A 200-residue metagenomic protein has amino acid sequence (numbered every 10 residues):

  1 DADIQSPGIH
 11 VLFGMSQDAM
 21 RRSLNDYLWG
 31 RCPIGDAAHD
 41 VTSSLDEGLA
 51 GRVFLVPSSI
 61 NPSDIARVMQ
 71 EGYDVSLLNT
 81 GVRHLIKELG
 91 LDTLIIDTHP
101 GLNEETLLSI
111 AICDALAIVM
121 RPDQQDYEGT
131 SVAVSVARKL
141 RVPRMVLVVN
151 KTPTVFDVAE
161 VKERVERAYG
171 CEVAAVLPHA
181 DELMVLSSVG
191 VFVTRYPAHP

Functional and structural regions predicted by a protein language model:
I4-S6, I60-S63, P100-G101, D123-Q125 (+2 more regions): Conserved nucleotide-binding/hydrolysis micro-motifs of P-loop NTPases
Q5-L55: Phosphate-binding loop that captures ATP/GTP phosphates
G35-A37, L45, L49, L55-P100: Cytosolic-facing regulatory segments adjacent to core modules
F54, D92-T93, D114, A174: Conserved acidic residues
I86-L89, N103-Q124: Inter-motif core of Ras-like GTPase G domains
I96, I118, V146-V149: Structural beta-sheet core signal
A115-L116, Q124-P143: Anionic-ligand binding region
K139-P200: C-terminal lobe/tail of nucleotide-utilizing enzymes
